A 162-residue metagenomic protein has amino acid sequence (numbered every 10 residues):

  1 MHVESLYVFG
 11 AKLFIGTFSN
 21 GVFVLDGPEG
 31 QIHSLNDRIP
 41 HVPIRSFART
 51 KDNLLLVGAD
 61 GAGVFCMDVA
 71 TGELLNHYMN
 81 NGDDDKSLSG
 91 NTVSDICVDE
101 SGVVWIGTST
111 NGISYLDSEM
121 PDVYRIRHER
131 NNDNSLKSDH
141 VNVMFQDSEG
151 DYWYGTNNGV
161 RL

Functional and structural regions predicted by a protein language model:
M1-L162: Carboxylate-rich, polar loop motifs that coordinate divalent cations or form catalytic acidic clusters
